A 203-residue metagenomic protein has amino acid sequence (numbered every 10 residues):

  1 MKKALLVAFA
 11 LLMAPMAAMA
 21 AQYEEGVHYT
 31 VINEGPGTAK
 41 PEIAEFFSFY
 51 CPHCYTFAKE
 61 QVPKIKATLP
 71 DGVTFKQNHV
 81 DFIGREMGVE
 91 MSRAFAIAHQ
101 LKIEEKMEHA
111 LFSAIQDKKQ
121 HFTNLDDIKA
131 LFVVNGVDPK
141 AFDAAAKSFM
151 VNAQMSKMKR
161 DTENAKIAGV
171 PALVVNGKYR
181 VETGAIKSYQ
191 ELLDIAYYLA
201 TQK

Functional and structural regions predicted by a protein language model:
A4-G84, K159, E163-N164, Y198-K203: Extracytoplasmic thiol/disulfide redox context detector
L5, A21, S48, V134-K203: C-terminal cap of thioredoxin/glutaredoxin-like
K40, A44, C54-A58, G84-M91 (+6 more regions): Solvent-exposed, acidic/flexible segments
F49-H53, D81-R85, S113-K118, V151 (+1 more regions): Solvent-exposed loop/turn segments at secondary-structure junctions within structured extracellular/periplasmic domains
Y50, A58-Q61, K66-L69, A98-K102 (+7 more regions): Sec/Tat-exported extracytoplasmic proteins
T68-Q100, E105, H109, S113-V133: Structural microenvironment flanking redox-active thiols in thiol-disulfide oxidoreductases
